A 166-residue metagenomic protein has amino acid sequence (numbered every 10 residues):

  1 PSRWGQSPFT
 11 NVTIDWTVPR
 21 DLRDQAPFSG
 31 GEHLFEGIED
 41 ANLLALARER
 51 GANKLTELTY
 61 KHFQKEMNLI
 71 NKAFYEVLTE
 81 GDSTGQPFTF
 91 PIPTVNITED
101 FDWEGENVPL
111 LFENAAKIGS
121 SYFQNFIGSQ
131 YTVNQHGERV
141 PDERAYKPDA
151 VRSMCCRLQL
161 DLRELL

Functional and structural regions predicted by a protein language model:
P1-L166: Conserved catalytic cores of very large enzyme subunits
